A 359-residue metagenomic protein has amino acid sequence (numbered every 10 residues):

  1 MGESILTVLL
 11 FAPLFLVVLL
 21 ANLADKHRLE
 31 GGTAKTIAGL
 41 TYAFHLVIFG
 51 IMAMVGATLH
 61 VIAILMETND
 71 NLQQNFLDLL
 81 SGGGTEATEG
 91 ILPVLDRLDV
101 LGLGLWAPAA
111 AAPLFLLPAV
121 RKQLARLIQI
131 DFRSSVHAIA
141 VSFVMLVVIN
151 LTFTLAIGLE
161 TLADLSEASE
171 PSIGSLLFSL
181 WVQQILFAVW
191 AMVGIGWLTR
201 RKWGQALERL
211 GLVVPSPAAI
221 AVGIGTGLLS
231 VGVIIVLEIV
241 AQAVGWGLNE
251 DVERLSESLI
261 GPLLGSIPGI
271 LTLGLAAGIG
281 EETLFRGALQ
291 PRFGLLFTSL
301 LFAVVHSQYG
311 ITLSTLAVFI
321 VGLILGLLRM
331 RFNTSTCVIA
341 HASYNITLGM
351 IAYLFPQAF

Functional and structural regions predicted by a protein language model:
M1-G39, G50-V61, M66, N75-L95 (+1 more regions): Transmembrane helix-loop-helix hairpins at the membrane interface of multi-pass integral membrane proteins
G2-P13, A43-H45, G90-A109, L176-V189 (+1 more regions): Alpha-helical transmembrane segments of polytopic membrane proteins
P13-K26, G102-A125, W190-W203: Membrane-water interface of transmembrane alpha-helices
H45-V61, G104-L117, L146-I157, A188-M192: Alpha-helical transmembrane segments and immediately adjacent membrane-interfacial amphipathic helices
M66-N71, L162-L165: Intrinsic disorder/low-complexity segments
F76, L80-G83, A87-L95, Q123-L186 (+2 more regions): Juxtamembrane helix-loop-helix connectors linking adjacent transmembrane helices in multi-pass membrane enzymes
